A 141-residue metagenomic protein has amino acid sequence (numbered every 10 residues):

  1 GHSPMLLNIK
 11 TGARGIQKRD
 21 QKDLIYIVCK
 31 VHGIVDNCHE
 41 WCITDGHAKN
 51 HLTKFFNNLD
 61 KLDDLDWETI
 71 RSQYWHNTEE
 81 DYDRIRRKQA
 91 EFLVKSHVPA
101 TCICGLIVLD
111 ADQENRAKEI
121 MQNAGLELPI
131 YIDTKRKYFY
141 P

Functional and structural regions predicted by a protein language model:
H2-P141: Active-site-proximal loop/hinge segments that shape catalytic or ion-binding/gating pockets
